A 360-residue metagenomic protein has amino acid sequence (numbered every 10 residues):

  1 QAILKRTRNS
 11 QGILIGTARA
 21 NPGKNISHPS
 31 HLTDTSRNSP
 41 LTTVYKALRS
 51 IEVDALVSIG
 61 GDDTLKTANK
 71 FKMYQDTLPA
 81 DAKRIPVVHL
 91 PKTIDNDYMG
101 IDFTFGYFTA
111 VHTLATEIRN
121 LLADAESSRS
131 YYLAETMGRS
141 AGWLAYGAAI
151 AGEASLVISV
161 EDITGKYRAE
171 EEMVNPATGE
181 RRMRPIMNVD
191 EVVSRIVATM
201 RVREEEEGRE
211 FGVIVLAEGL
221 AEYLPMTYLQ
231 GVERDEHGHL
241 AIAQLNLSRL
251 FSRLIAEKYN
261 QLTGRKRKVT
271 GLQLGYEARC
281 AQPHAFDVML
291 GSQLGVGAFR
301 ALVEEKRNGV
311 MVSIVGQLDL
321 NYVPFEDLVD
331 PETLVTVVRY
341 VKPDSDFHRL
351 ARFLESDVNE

Functional and structural regions predicted by a protein language model:
Q1-I51: Glycine-rich nucleotide/cofactor/substrate-binding loop typically near the N-terminus or early in the first domain
G12-I15, V87-H89, L133, V157 (+1 more regions): Conserved beta-strand scaffold positions in the cores of enzyme catalytic domains, especially in NTP/NDP-utilizing
R19-N21, D62-T64, K92-N96, G138-S140 (+3 more regions): Acidic, glycine-rich active-site loops and adjacent beta-strand->loop/helix elements that engage anionic groups
K46-A47, A55-G60, K66-L78, A82-R84 (+1 more regions): Accessory alpha-helical/coil subdomains and C-terminal extensions that flank or cap enzyme catalytic cores
L90-F103, E126-S127: Acidic/polar active-site rim loop that often engages polyanionic ligands
Y98-V111, Q282-A285: Short beta-strand elements at the ligand-binding edges of bilobed clamshell
E222-E360: C-terminal non-catalytic interaction/assembly regions of soluble proteins
